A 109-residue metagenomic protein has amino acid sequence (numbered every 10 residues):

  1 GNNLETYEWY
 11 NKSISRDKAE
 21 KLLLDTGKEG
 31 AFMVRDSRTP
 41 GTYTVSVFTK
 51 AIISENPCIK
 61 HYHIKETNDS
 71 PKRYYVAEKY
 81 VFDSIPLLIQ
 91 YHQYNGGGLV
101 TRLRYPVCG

Functional and structural regions predicted by a protein language model:
G1-G109: Domain-scale recognition of modular recruitment/scaffold domains used in eukaryotic signaling
